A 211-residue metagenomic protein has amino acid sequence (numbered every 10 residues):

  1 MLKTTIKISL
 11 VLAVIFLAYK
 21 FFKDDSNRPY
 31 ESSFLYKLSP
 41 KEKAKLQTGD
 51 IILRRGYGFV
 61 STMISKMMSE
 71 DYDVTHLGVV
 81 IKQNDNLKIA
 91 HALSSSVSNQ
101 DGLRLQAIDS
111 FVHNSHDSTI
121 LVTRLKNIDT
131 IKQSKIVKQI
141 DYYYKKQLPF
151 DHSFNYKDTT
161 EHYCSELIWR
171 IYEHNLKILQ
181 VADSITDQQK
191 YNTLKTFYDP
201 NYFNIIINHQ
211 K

Functional and structural regions predicted by a protein language model:
M1-K3: N-terminal hydrophobic targeting signals that begin at the initiator methionine
T5-I6, K23-D25, H152-K211: Activation targets extended, charge/polar-rich intrinsically disordered C-terminal tails
I6-K20: Hydrophobic membrane-insertion alpha-helices, especially the h-region of bacterial N-terminal signal peptides
F16-Q83: N-terminal accessory segments that precede or flank the first globular/catalytic domain
R54-R124, P149-T159: Glycine-rich catalytic cores of cysteine/serine-nucleophile enzymes that process amide/ester linkages in cell-envelope
M63, S118-A182: Active-site nucleophile-His-acid catalytic modules used for acyl/amide transfer and hydrolysis across diverse enzymes
G102, T130-K138, L194-N204: Short secondary-structure transition/capping segments
F111, Q139-Y143, F197: Residues that form generic nucleotide/phosphate-binding pockets
